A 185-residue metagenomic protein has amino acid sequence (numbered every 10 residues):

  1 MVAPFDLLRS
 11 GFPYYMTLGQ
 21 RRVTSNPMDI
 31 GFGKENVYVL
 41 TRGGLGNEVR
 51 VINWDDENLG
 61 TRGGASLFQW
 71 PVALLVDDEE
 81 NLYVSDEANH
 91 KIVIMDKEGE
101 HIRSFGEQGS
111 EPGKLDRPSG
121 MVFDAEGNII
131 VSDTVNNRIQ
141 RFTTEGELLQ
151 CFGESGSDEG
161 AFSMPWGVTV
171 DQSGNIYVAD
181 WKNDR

Functional and structural regions predicted by a protein language model:
V2-V23: A short helix->beta-strand "capping" segment at the edge of beta-propeller domains
M16-N47: Beta-strand-rich domains and repeat architectures in extracellular enzymes and scaffolds, especially beta-propellers
L18-V23, R62-L67, G106-G113, G153 (+1 more regions): Surface loop/turn motifs at the tips and blade-to-blade linkers of beta-strand repeat domains
S25-N26, L45, W70, A88 (+4 more regions): Beta-rich catalytic cores
F32-E35, V76-E79, F123-E126, V170-S173: Residue-level detector of Asp-centered blade-edge/turn motifs that repeat once per structural unit in beta-propeller
N36-V39, N81-Y83, N128-I130, N175-Y177: Conserved beta-propeller blade signature
N53-E57, D96-E100, T143-E147: Short loop/turn segments that connect beta-strands within beta-propeller blades
